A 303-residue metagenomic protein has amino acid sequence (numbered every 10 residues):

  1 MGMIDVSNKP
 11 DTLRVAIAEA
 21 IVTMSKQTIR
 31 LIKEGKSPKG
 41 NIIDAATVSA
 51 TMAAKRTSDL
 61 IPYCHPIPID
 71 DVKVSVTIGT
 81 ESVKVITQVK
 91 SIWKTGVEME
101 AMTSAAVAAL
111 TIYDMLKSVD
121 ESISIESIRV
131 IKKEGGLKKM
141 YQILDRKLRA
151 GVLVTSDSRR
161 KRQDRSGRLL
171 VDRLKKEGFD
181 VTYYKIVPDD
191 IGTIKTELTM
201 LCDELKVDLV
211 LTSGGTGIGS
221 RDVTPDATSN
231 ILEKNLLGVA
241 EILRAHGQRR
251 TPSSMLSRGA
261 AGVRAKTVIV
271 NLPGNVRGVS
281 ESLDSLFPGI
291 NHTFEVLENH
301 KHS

Functional and structural regions predicted by a protein language model:
M1-I43, V48-H65, D70-R149, R159-R160 (+1 more regions): C-terminal binding/interaction regions
A53, I112, V152, I194 (+1 more regions): Residue-level signal for inorganic ion chemistry
T87, V154-D157, S213-G214: Short glycine-centered, acidic/aromatic-flanked micro-motifs in structured strand/loop junctions that mark active-site
D114-E121, M140-D189, T193: Glycine-rich phosphate/diphosphate-binding loop of Rossmann-like nucleotide-binding domains
D164-S166, D222-D226, L283-D284: Short amphipathic alpha-helical segments
V171-N235: N-terminal small/polar loop signature for handling phosphorylated ligands or for N-terminal nucleophile
D172, K176, A245, P288: Short, well-ordered alpha-helices that flank and scaffold nucleotide-derived cofactor binding pockets
S229-M255, F294-H300: Short, acidic/small-residue loops that bind anionic groups at enzyme active sites
